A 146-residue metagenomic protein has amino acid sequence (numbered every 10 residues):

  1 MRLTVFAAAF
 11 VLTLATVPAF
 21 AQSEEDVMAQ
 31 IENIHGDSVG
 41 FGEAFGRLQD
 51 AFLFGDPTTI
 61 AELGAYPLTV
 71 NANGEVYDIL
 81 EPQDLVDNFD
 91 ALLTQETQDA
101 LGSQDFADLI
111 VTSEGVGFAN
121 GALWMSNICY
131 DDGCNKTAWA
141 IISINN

Functional and structural regions predicted by a protein language model:
M1-A7: Bacterial N-terminal signal peptides that target proteins for export
T16-P18: N-terminal signal peptide c-region/cleavage motif recognized by signal peptidases
Q22-D50, T59-N146: C-terminal-biased regions
L53-F54: Charged, alpha-helical scaffolding/interaction elements associated with membrane systems
